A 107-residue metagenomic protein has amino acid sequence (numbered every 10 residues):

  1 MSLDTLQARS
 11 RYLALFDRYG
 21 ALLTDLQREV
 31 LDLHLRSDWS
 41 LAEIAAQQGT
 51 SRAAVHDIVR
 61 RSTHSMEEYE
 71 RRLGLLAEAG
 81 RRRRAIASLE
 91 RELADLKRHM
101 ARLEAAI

Functional and structural regions predicted by a protein language model:
Q7-G20: Short, Lys/Arg-enriched N-terminal segment that forms or immediately precedes the first helix of a structured domain
D25-R36: Short amphipathic alpha helix immediately N-terminal
H34, V59, M66, E70: DNA major-groove recognition helix of helix-turn-helix
I44-A45: Short alpha-helical "recognition helix" segments of helix-turn-helix
G49-R52: Helix-turn-helix DNA-binding motif, specifically the short coil turn and the N-cap/start of the second
Y69-K97: Intrinsically disordered, low-complexity basic tails/linkers immediately adjacent to helix-turn-helix/homeobox/MYB/SANT
